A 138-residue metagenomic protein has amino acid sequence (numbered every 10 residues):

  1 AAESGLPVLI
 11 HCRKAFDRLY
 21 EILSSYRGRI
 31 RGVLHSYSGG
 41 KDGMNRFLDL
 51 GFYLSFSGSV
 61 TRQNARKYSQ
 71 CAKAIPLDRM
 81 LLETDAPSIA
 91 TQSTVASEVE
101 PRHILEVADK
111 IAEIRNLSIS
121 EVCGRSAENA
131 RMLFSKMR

Functional and structural regions predicted by a protein language model:
A2-L81: Catalytic pocket-lining loop regions of alpha/beta-barrel enzymes, especially the amidohydrolase/enolase/GH5 lineages
H11-R13, T84, V95, R115: Short, cationic motifs built from Arg/Lys/His that form the positively charged side of catalytic pockets
I22, T91-Q92, L133: Residues that scaffold the ATP/ADP-binding catalytic core of kinase and kinase-like folds
T61, S97-I104: Short amphipathic alpha-helix initiation/capping segments at coil-to-helix junctions
D78-E100, V122: Short acidic/histidine-rich active-site segments
P101-R138: Mid-to-C-terminal alpha-helical segments outside catalytic/metal-binding sites
